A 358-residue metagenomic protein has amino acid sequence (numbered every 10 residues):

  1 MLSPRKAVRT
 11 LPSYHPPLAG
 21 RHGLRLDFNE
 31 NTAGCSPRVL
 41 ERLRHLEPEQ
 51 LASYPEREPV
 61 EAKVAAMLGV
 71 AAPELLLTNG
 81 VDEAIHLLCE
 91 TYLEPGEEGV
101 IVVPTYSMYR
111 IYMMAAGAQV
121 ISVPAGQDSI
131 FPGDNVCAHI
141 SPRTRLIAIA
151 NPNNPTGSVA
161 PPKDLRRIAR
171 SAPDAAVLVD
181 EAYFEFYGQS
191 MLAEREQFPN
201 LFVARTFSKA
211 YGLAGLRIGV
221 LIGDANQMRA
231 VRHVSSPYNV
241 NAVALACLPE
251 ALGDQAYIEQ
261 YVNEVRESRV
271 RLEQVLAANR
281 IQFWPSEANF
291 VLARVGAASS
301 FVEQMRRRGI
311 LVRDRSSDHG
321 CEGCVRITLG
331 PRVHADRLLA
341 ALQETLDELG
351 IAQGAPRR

Functional and structural regions predicted by a protein language model:
L2-D82, L87, L349, R358: N-terminal small-domain helix-loop-helix segment of the aminotransferase-like
T91-Y112: Conserved PLP-anchoring active-site segment centered on the Schiff-base-forming lysine
A115-V120: A short helix-loop-beta submotif of the ANL/AMP-binding
I121, Q127-E185: Active-site phosphate-binding strand-loop segment of PLP-dependent enzymes
N200-W284: PLP-dependent aminotransferase class I/II
V265-R266, Q274-R308: Conserved PLP-binding catalytic core of the aspartate aminotransferase-like
R307-R308, S317-R358: PLP-dependent enzyme catalytic core of the Aspartate aminotransferase-like
